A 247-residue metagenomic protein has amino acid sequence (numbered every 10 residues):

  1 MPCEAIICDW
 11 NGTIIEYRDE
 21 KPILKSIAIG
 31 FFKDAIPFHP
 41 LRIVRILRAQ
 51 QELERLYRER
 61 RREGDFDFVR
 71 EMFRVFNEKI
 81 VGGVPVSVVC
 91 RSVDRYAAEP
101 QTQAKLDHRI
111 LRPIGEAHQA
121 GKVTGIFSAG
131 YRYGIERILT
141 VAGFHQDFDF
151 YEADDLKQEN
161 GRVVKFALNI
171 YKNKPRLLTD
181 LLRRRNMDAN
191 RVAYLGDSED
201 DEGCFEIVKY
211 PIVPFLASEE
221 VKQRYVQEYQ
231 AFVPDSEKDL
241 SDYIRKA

Functional and structural regions predicted by a protein language model:
M1-C8, Q101-A247: C-terminal cap/substrate-recognition subdomain and adjoining C-terminal extension of metal-dependent phosphatase-like
T13-I15: Hydrophobic "anchor" residues
K21-L24: A short acidic/small-residue loop/turn micro-motif
S26, G30-D34, V141, R184: Active-site catalytic microenvironments for nucleophilic, acid-base chemistry
A28, K33-Q119, V123: A metal-dependent, Asp-based hydrolase signature
